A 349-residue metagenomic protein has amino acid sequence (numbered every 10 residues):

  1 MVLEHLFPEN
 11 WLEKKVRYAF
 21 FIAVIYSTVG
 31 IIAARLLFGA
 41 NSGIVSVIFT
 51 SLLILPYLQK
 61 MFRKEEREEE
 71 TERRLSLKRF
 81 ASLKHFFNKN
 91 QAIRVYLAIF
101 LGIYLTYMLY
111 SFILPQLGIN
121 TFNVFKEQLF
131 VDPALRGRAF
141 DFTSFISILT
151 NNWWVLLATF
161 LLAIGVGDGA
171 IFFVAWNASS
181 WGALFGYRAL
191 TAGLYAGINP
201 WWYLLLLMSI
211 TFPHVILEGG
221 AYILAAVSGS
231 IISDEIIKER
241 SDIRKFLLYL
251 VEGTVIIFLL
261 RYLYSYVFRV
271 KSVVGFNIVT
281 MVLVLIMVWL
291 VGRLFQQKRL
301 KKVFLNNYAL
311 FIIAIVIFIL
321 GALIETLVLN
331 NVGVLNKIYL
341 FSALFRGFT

Functional and structural regions predicted by a protein language model:
V2-K15, L75-Q91, Q297-K302: Cytosolic juxtamembrane amphipathic/interface segments immediately preceding and feeding into a transmembrane helix
K14-F21, G39-S46, K84-I103, G169-A170 (+1 more regions): Alpha-helical transmembrane segments and their helix-start/interface "positive-inside/aromatic belt" motifs in integral
R35-V45, Y262-N277: Membrane-helix interface and helix-disruption motif detector
A40-V47, E66-R67, S111-A134, W176 (+2 more regions): Interfacial/capping segments of alpha-helical transmembrane domains
N90-N152: Hydrophobic alpha-helical segments and helix pairs
R138-G186: Internal active-site segments that recognize and position negatively charged phosphoryl groups and nucleotide moieties
G186-T254, F258-V267, K271, L290-A322: Hydrophobic alpha-helical transmembrane segments and adjacent short intramembrane/lumenal linkers of inner/organellar
I324-T349: Juxtamembrane boundary at the C-terminal end of a transmembrane helix
